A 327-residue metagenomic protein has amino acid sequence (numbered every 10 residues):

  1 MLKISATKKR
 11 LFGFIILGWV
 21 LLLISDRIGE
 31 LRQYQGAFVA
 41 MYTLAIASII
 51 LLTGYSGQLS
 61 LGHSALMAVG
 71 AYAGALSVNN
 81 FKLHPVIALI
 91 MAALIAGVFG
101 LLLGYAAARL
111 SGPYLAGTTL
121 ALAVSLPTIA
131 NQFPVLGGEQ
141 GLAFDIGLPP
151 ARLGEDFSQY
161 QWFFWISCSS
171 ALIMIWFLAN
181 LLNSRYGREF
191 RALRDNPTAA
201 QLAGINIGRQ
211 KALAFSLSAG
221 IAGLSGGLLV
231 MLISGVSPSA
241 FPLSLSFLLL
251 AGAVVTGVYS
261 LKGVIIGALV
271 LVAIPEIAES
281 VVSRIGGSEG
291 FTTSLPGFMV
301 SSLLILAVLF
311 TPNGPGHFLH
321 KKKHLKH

Functional and structural regions predicted by a protein language model:
M1-H327: Transmembrane alpha-helices and adjacent helix-loop boundaries
